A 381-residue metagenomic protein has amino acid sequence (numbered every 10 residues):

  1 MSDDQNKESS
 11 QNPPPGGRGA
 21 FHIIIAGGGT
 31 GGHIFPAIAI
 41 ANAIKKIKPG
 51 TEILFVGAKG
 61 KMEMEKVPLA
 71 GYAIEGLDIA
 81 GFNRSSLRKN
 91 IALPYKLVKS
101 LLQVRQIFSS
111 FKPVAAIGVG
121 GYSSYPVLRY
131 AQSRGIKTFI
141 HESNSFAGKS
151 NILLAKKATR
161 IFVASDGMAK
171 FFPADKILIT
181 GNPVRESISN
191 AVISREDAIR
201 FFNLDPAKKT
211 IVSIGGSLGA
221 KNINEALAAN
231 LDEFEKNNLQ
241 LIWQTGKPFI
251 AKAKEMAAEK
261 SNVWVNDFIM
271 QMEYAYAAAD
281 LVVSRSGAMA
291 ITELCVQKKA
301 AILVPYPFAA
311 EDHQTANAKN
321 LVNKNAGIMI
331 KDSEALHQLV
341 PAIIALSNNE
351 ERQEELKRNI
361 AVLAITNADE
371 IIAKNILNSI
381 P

Functional and structural regions predicted by a protein language model:
D3, T366-P381: C-terminal alpha-helical cap of glycosyltransferases
P15-R18: Glycine-biased, low-complexity coil/linker segments
I23-G28, I47-K96, L101, F249 (+1 more regions): Conserved nucleotide-sugar phosphate-binding/catalytic loop shared by glycosyltransferases and other
K45, Q103-I117, S123-F139, I152-R160: Glycosyltransferases and closely related glycan-assembly transferases that use nucleotide-activated donors
T51-L54, M62, A73, Q132-E196: Active-site-proximal region of nucleotide-activated glycan assembly enzymes, centered on histidine/acidic-rich loops
K61-M62, A70, I193-R200, L204-V282 (+3 more regions): Donor-nucleotide binding loops and adjacent catalytic segments primarily of GT-B fold Leloir glycosyltransferases
P113-A115, A277-T292, K299-A300: Acidic donor-binding loop of glycosyltransferase active sites
R352-T366: A short, well-ordered alpha-helix in the C-terminal region of glycosyltransferases
